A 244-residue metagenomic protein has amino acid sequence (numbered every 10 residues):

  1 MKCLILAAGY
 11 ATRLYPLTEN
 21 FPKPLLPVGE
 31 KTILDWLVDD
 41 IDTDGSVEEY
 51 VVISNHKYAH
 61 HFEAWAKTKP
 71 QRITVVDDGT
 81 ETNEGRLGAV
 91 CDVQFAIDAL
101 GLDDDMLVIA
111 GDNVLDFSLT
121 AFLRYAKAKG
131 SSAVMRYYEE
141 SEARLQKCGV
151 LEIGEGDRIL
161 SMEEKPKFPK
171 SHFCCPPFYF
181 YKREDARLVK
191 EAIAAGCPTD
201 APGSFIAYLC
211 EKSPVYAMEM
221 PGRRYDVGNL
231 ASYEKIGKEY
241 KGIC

Functional and structural regions predicted by a protein language model:
M1-N20, P214, S232: N-terminal nucleotide-binding beta1-loop-alpha1 segment
K2-I5, R13, P27, K31-I109: Conserved N-terminal catalytic core of the sugar/cofactor nucleotidyltransferase
Y10, D112-N113: Active-site metal-binding loops of divalent metal-dependent hydrolases
L25, V150-I153, A217: A structural signal for short hydrophobic beta-strand segments in well-ordered beta-sheet cores
N113-D116, R224: A short, conserved beta-strand element in the Rossmann-like catalytic core that flanks the donor/metal-binding loop
F117-Q146: Conserved donor-nucleotide/metal-binding helix-loop-beta segment in metal-dependent transferases, i.e., the alpha-helix
L123-K127, R158-D226, L230-C244: Catalytic-core segments of class I nucleotidyltransferases/pyrophosphorylases that form NMP-activated intermediates
L145-L160: Conserved catalytic core of nucleotide-sugar-dependent glycosyltransferases
